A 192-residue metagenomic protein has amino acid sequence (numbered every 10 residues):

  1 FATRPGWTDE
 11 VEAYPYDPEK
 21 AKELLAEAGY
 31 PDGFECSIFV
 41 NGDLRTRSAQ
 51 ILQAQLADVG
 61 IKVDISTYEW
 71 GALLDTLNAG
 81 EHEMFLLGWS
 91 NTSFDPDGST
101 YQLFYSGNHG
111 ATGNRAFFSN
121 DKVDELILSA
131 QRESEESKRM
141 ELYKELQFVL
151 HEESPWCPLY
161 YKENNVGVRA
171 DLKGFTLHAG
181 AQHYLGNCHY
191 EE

Functional and structural regions predicted by a protein language model:
F1-A54, D58-V59, E125-L126, E145 (+1 more regions): Append "and occasionally in soluble cytosolic enzymes with long acidic Gly/Pro-rich linkers
T3-K20, Y30, T76-G80, Y101-R132 (+1 more regions): Short, solvent-exposed loop/beta-turn-alpha elements that line the ligand-binding surface or hinge of extracytoplasmic
A28-L44, E81, F85-W89, E133-A170: Bilobed periplasmic-binding protein-like "clamshell/Venus-flytrap" ligand-binding domains
S37-I38, S48, A54-S106, L142: Periplasmic binding protein-like
R47, D95, F118-E125, E141: Generic recognition of short, well-ordered alpha-helical interface segments
A54-D58, V63-D64, E125, Q131-R132 (+2 more regions): Conserved C-terminal helix/tail region of periplasmic/extracytoplasmic solute-binding proteins
